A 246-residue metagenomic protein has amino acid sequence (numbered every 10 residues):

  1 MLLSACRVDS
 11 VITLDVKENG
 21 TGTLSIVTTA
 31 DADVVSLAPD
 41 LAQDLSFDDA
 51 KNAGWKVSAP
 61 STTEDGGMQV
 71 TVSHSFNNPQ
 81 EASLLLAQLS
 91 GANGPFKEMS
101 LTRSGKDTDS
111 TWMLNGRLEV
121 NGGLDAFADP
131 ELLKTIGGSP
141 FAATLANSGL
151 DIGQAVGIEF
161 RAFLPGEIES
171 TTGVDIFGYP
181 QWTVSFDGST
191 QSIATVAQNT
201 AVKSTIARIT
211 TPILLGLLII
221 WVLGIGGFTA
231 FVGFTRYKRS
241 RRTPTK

Functional and structural regions predicted by a protein language model:
L2-A5: C-terminal motif of bacterial Sec signal peptides marking the signal peptidase cleavage site
R7-D9: Bacterial signal peptide processing site
D15-A32: Post-signal peptide N-terminal segment of mature Sec-exported envelope proteins
A32-G116: Structured domain cores in non-transmembrane regions
A92-G105, G137-S148, G216-W221: Short, cationic low-complexity segments
T108-I213: Intrinsically disordered, low-complexity linkers and stems that provide flexible hinges in membrane-associated
K203-K246: C-terminal single-pass membrane-anchor helix
